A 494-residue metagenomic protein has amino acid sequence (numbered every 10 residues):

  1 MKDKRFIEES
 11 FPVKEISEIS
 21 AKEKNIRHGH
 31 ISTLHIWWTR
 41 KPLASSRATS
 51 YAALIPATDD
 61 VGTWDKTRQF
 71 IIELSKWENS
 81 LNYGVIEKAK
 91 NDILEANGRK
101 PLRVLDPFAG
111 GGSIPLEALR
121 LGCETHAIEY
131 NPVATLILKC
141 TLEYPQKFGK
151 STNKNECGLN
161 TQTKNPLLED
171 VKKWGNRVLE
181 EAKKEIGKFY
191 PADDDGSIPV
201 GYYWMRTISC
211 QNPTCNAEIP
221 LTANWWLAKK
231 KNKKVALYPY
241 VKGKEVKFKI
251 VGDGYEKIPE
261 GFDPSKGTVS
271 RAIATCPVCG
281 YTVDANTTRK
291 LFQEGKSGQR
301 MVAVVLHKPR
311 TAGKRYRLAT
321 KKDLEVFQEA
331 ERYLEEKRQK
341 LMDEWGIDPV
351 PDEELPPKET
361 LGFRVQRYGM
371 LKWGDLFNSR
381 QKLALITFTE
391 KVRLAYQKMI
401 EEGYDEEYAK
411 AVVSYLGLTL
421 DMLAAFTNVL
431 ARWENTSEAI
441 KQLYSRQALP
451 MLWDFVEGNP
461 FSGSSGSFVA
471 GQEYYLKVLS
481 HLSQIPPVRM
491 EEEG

Functional and structural regions predicted by a protein language model:
M1-L105, P115, L119-G494: Nucleic-acid modification enzymes, centered on SAM-dependent nucleic-acid methyltransferases
F108: Conserved glycine-centered beta->alpha loop in an early N-terminal alpha/beta scaffold
G111: Conserved SAM/SAH-binding loop
